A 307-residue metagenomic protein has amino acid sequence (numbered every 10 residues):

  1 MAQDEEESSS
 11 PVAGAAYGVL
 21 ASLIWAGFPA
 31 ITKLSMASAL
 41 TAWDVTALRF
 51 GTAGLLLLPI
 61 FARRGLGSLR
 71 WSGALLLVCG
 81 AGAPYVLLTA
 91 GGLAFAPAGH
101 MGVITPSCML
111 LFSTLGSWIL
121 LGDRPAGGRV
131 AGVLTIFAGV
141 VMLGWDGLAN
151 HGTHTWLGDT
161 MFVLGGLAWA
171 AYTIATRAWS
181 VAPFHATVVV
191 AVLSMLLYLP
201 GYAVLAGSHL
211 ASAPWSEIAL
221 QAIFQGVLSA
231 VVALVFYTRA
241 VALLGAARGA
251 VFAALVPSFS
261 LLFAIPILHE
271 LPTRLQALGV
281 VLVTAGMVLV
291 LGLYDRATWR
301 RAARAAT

Functional and structural regions predicted by a protein language model:
A2-D44, A138, L148-A178, L196-L197 (+1 more regions): Glycine-/small-residue-enriched transmembrane alpha-helix faces in small-molecule transporters and effluxers
S10-A15, S38-W43, A47, G67-S72 (+3 more regions): Juxtamembrane helix-entry segments on the extracytoplasmic side of multipass membrane proteins
A21-I31, L58-P106, T114, M142 (+1 more regions): Specific transmembrane alpha-helical segments of multi-pass solute transporters/efflux pumps, especially DMT/EamA
I24, T32, A37-P84, L111-L115 (+4 more regions): Transmembrane alpha-helices of multi-pass small-molecule transport proteins
S35, V45, R49, G92 (+7 more regions): Hydrophobic/aromatic residues within transmembrane alpha-helices of multi-pass small-molecule transporters
D44-L55, A90-R124, R129, G165 (+1 more regions): Specific alpha-helical transmembrane segments that line the substrate/conduction pathway and gating interfaces
L48, V86, M101-C108, A175-L196 (+1 more regions): Helix-helix packing/entry segments at the starts of transmembrane helices
L57, G128-G147, Y198, A254 (+2 more regions): Hydrophobic transmembrane alpha-helices of multi-pass small-molecule transport proteins
